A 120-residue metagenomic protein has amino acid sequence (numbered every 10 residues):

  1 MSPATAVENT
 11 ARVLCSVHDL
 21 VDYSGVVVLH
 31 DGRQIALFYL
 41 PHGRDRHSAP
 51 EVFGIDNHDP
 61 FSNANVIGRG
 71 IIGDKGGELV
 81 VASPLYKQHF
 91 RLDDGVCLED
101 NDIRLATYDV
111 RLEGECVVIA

Functional and structural regions predicted by a protein language model:
M1-E78, R91-L92, R104-A120: N-terminal pre-ligand scaffold of iron-sulfur
D59, S83-Y86: Short cysteine clusters
N101: Active-site loop/oxyanion-hole signature of alpha/beta-hydrolase fold enzymes
